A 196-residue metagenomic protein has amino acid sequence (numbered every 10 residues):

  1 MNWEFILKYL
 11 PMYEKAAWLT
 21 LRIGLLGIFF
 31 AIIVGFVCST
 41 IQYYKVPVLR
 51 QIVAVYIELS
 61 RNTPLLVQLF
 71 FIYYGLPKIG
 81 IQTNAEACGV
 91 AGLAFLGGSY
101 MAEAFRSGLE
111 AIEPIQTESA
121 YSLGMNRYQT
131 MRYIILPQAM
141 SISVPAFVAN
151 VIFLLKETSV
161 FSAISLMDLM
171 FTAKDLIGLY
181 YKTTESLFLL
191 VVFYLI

Functional and structural regions predicted by a protein language model:
M1-I196: Transmembrane alpha-helices and adjacent helix-loop boundaries
